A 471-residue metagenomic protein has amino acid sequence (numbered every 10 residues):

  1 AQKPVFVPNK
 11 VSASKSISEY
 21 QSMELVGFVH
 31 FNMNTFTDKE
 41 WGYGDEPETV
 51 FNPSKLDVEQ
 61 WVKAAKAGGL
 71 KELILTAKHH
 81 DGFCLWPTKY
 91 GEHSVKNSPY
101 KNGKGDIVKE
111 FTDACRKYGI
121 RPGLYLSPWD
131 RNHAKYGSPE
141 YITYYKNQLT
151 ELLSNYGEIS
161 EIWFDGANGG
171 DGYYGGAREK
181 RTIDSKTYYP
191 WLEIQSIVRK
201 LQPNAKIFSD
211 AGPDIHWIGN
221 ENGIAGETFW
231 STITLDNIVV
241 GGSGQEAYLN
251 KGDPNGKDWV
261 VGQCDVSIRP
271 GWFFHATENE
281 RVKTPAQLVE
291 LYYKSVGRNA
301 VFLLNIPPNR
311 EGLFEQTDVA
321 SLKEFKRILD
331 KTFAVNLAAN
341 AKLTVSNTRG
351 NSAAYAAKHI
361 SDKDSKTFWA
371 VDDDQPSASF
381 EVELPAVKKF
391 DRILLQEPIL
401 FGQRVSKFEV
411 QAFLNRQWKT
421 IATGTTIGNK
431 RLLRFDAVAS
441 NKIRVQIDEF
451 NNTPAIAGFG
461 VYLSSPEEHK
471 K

Functional and structural regions predicted by a protein language model:
Q2-P376, E381-V382, A386, L394-Q396 (+6 more regions): Mature catalytic domains of secreted/periplasmic carbohydrate-active enzymes
P398, F413-N415, S464: Inter-blade boundary loops/turns of WD-repeat beta-propellers
Q403-N415: Short, surface-exposed beta-strand/strand-loop-strand elements in extracellular ectodomains
A412, G458-V461: Lectin-like carbohydrate-binding module/patch detector with strong preference for beta-trefoil
K470-K471: Short, solvent-exposed mixed-charge patches
